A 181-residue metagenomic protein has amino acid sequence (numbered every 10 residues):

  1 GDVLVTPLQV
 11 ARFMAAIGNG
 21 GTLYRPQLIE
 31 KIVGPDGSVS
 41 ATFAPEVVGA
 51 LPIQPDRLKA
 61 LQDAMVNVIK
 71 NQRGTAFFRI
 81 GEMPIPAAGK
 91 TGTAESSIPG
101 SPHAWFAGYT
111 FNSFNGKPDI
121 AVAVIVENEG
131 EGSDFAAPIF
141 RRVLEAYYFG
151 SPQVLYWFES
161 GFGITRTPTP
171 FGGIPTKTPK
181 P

Functional and structural regions predicted by a protein language model:
G1-G49, M65-P152: Active-site beta-strand/loop architecture of penicillin-binding DD-peptidases
Y109, S160-G161: Short, isolated positions within intrinsically disordered regulatory regions of eukaryotic proteins
V154-E159: Short alpha-helical interdomain "coupling" segment at the junction between an upstream regulatory sensor module
G161-P181: Ser/Thr-rich, Proline-interspersed low-complexity disordered segments
